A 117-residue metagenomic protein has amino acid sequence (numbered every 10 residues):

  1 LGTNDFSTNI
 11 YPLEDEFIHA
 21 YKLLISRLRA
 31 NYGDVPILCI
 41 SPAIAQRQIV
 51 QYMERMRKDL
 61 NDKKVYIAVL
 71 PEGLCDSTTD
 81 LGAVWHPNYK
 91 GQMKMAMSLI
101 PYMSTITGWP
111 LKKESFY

Functional and structural regions predicted by a protein language model:
L1-Y117: Alpha-helical cap/lid subdomain in secreted, periplasmic, or secretory-pathway luminal O-acyl-processing enzymes
